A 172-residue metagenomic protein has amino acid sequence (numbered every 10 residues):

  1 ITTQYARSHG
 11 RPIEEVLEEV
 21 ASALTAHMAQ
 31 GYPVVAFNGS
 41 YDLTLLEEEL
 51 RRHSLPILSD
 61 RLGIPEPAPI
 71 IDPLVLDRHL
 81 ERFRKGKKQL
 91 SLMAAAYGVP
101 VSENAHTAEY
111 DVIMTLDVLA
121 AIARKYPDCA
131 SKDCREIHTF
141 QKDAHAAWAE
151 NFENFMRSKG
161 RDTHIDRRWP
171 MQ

Functional and structural regions predicted by a protein language model:
I1-R52, L62, L90-H106: Conserved non-catalytic scaffold segment of RNase H-like nuclease domains
N38-S40, L74, I113: Anionic group-transfer/hydrolysis microenvironments
E49-H53, H79, A96, V118-K125: Active-site catalytic microenvironments for nucleophilic, acid-base chemistry
S54-P67: Short mixed-charge
P65-K85: Short alpha-helix plus adjacent loop in nuclease-associated cores
Y110: Acidic donor-binding loop at a coil-to-helix junction in glycosyltransferase catalytic cores that engages
L116-Q172: Acidic two-metal-ion nuclease catalytic site recognized across multiple nuclease folds, prominently DnaQ/RNase D-T
